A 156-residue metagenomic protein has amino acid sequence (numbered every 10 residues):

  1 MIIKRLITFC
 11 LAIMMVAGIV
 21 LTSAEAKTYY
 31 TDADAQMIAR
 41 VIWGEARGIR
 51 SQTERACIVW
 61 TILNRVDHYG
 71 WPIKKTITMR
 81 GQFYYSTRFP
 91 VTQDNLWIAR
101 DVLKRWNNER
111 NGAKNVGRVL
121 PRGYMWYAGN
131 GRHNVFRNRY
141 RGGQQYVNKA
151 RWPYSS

Functional and structural regions predicted by a protein language model:
M1-C10: Bacterial N-terminal signal peptides that target proteins for export
F9, V16-E25: C-terminal segment of classical bacterial N-terminal signal peptides
K27-S156: Bacterial extracytoplasmic/cell-wall-associated proteins, especially those involved in peptidoglycan
